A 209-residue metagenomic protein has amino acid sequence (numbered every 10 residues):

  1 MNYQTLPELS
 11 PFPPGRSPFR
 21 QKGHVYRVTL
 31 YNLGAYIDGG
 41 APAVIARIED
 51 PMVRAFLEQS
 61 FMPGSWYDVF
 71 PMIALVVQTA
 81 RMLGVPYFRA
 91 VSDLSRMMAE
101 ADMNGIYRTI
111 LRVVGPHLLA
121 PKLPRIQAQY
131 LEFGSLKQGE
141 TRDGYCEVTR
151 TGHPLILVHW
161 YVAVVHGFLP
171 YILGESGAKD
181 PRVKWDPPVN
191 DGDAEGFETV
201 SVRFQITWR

Functional and structural regions predicted by a protein language model:
N2-M103: N-terminal low-complexity or simple alpha-helical regulatory segments that function as activation/interaction modules
I37, L83, L131, L173-G177: A broad structural signal for alpha-helix termini and local helix breaks/kinks
Q59-V164, P187-A194: Amphipathic interaction/junction segments at domain boundaries or subunit interfaces
R142, G177-V183: Short C-terminal domain-edge/linker segments immediately following a structured domain
T151-H153, Q205-R209: Solvent-exposed residues in well-ordered beta-strands and their adjoining turns, especially edge/terminal strands
V162-G177: Short, non-transmembrane amphipathic alpha-helical segments
P181-T207: Beta-rich nucleic-acid/ligand-interaction surfaces
